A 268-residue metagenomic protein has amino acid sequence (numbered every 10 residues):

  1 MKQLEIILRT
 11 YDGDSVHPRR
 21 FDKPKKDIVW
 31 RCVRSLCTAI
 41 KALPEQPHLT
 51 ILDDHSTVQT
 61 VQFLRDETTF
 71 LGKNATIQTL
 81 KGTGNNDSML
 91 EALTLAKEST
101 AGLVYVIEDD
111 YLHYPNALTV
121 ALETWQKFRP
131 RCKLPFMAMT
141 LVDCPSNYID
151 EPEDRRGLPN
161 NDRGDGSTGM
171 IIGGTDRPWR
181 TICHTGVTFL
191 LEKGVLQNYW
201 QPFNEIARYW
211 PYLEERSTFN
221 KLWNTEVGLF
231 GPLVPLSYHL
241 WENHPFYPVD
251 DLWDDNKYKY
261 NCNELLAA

Functional and structural regions predicted by a protein language model:
M1-T38: N-proximal low-complexity "stem/linker" segments adjacent to membrane-targeting elements
L4, A39-T50: Short loop->beta transition adjacent to catalytic acidic/histidine clusters or analogous donor-positioning motifs
D14-D27, D150-E153, N204-W210: Short, flexible/disordered intra-domain loops and linkers
D53-D54: Acidic ATP/Mg2+-coordinating residue in the GHKL
T57-A101: Active-site-proximal specificity loops/subdomain of glycosyltransferases
A101-L112: Short beta-strand-to-loop acidic/aromatic patch adjacent to the donor-nucleotide binding site
L112-F203: Conserved catalytic core of nucleotide-sugar-dependent glycosyltransferases
R177, I182-A268: C-terminal catalytic/acceptor-binding lobe
